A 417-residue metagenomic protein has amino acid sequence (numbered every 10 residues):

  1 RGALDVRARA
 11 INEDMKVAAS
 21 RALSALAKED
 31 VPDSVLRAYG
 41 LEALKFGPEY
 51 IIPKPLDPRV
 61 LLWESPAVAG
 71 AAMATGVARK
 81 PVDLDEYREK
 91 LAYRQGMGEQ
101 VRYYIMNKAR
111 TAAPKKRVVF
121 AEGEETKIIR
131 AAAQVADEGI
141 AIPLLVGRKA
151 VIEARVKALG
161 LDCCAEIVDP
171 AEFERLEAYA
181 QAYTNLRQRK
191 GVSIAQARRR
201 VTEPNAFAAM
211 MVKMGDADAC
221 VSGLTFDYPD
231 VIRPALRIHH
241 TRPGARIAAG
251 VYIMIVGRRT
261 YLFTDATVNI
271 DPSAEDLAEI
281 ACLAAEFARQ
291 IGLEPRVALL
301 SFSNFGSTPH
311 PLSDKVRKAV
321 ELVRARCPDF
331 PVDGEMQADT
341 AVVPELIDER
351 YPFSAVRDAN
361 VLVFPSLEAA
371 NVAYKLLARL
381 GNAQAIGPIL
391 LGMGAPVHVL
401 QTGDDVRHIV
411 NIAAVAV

Functional and structural regions predicted by a protein language model:
R1-S65, A69-T75, T402, I412: Adenosine-phosphate binding glycine-rich loop
P53, G76-K80, E89-V356, V361-V417: Anion-binding alpha/beta catalytic cores of soluble intermediary-metabolism enzymes, centered on
V82-L84: Conformationally flexible catalytic loops at phosphate/diphosphate-handling active centers
